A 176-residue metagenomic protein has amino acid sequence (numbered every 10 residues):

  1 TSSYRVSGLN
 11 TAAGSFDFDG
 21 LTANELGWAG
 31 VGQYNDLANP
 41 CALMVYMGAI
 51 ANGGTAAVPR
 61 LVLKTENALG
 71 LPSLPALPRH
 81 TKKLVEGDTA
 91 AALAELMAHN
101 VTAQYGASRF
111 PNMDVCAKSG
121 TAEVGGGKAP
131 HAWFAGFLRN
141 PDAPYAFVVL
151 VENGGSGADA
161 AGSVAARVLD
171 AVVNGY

Functional and structural regions predicted by a protein language model:
T1-V151: Beta-lactam-recognizing serine transpeptidase/beta-lactamase-like catalytic domain environment
N39-V45, A160-R167: Short amphipathic alpha-helical face segments that pack within enzyme cores and frequently flank/anchor catalytic
A56, S73, G155-G157, V173-N174: Extracytoplasmic/cell-surface-exposed regions of Actinobacterial cell-envelope-associated and secreted proteins
L71-R79, G162-Y176: Short, gly/Ser/Thr-rich active-site loops of penicillin-recognizing serine hydrolases
V151-S163: A short acidic/glycine-rich loop-to-helix N-cap element
